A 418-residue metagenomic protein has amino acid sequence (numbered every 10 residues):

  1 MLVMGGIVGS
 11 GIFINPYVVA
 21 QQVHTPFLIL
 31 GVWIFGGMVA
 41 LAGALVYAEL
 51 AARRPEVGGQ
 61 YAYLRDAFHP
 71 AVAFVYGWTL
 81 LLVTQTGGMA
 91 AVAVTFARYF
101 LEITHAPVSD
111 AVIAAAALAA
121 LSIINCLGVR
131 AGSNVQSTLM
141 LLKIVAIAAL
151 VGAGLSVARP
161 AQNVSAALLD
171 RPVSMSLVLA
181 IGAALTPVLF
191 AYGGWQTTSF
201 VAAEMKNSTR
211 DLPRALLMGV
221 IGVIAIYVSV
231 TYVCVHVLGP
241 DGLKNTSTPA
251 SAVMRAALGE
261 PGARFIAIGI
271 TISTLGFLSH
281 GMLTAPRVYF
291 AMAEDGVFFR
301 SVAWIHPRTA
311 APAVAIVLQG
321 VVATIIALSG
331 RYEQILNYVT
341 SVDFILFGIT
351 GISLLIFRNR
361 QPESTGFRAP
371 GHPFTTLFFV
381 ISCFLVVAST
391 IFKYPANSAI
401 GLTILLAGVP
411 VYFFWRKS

Functional and structural regions predicted by a protein language model:
M1-F27, A40-L45, E56-V57, F68 (+3 more regions): Membrane-interface "cap" regions at the ends of multi-pass membrane proteins
I12-V18, A93, I124-R130, P160 (+5 more regions): Transmembrane helix-loop junctions in multi-pass membrane proteins
V18-A20, A40-L118, S122-C126, A131 (+3 more regions): Hydrophobic transmembrane alpha-helices that form the core helical bundles of multi-pass secondary transporters
P26, L30, P107-S109, T138-I268 (+1 more regions): Helix-loop-helix junctions that connect adjacent transmembrane segments in multi-pass membrane transporters
A62-Y63, H69, E102-A106, P172 (+2 more regions): TM-loop-TM module centered on a large, flexible mid-protein loop between adjacent transmembrane helices in multi-pass
I147-L150, Y289, V339-T365, S382 (+1 more regions): Hydrophobic alpha-helical segments of multi-pass membrane transport proteins
A158, Y338, V342-D343, G371-S418: A generic transmembrane alpha-helix motif of multi-pass inner-membrane proteins
S301-A313, F347-N397: C-terminal membrane-solvent junction of multi-pass transporters and transport-like membrane proteins
